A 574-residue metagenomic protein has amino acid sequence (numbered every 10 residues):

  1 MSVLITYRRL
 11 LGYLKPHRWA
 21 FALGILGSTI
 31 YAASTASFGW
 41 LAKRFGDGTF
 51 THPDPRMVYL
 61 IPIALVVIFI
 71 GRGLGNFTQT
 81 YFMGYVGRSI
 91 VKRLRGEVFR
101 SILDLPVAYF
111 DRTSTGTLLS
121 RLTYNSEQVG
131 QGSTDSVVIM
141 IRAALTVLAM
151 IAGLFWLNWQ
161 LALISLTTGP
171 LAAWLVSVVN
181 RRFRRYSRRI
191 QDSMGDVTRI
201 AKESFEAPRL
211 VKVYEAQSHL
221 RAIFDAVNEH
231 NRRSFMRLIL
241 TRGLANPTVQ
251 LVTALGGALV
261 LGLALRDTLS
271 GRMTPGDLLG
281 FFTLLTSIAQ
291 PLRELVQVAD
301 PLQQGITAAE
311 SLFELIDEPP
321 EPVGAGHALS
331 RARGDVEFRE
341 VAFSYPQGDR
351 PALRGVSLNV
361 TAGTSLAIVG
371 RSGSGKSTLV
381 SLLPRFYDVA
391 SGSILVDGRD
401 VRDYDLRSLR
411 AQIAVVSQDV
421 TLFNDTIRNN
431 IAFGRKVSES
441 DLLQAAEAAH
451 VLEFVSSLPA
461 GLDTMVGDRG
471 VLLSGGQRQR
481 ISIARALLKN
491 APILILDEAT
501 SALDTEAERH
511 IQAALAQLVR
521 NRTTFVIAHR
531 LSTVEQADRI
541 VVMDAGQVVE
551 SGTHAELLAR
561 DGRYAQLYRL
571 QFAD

Functional and structural regions predicted by a protein language model:
V3, K15, F21-G75, F155-Q160 (+1 more regions): Transmembrane helix-loop-helix hairpins at lipid-water interfaces of multipass membrane proteins, especially the type-1
R8, W19-W40, R44, I61 (+7 more regions): Alpha-helical segments in transporter systems
P16, A20-I30, G71, D135-R188 (+2 more regions): Transmembrane helices of ABC transporter permease
P16, V107-A108, Y124-S133, V137 (+9 more regions): An intracellular "coupling" helix at the cytosolic face of ABC transporter transmembrane type-1 domains
A64-N76, G169-V176, R242-G256, L263 (+1 more regions): Hydrophobic alpha-helical segments in the permease module
R88, G96-S126, R199-I223, V298 (+4 more regions): Short intracellular "coupling" helices and adjacent cytoplasmic loop segments at the cytosolic face of multi-pass
A216, L240, S287-L315: Cytosolic ends of transmembrane helices, especially the final helix of ABC transmembrane type-1 domains
G324, S330-D574: ABC-type nucleotide-binding domain
